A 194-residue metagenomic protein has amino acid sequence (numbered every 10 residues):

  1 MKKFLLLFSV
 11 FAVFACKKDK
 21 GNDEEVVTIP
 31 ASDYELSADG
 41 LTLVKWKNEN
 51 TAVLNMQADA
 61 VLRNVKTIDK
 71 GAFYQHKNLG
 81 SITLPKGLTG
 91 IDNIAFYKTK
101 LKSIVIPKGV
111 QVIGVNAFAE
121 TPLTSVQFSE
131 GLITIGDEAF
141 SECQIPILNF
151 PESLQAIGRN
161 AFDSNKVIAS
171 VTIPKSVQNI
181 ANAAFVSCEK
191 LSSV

Functional and structural regions predicted by a protein language model:
M1-F4, K17-K18: Positively charged n-region of N-terminal signal peptides that target proteins for export
S9, V13-D33: Bacterial Sec-dependent N-terminal signal peptides
K17-V26, N55-Q57, K70, N93 (+1 more regions): Polybasic, low-complexity, intrinsically disordered segments
E25, D39-V53: Secondary-structure transition/turn motif
D33-E35, E49-T67, K77-G90, T99-V112 (+4 more regions): Structural signature of tandem-repeat unit edges
E35-D39, F73: Short, surface-exposed loop and linker segments with low hydrophobicity and enrichment for Pro/Ser/Thr
L43, I135-G136: Acidic/polar low-complexity surface segments
K70-A72, D92-A95, G114-A117, G136-A139 (+2 more regions): Consensus positions within tandem repeat domains that build extended binding/scaffold surfaces
